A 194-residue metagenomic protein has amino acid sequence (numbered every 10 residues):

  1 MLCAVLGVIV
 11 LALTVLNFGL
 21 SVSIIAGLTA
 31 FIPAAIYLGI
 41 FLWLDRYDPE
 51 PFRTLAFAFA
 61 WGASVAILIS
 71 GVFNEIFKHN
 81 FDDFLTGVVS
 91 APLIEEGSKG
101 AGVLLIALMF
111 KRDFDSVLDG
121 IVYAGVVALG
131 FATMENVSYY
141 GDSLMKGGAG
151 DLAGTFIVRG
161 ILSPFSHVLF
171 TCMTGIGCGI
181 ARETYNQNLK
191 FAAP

Functional and structural regions predicted by a protein language model:
M1-P194: Hydrophobic alpha-helical segments at protein termini of multi-pass membrane proteins
